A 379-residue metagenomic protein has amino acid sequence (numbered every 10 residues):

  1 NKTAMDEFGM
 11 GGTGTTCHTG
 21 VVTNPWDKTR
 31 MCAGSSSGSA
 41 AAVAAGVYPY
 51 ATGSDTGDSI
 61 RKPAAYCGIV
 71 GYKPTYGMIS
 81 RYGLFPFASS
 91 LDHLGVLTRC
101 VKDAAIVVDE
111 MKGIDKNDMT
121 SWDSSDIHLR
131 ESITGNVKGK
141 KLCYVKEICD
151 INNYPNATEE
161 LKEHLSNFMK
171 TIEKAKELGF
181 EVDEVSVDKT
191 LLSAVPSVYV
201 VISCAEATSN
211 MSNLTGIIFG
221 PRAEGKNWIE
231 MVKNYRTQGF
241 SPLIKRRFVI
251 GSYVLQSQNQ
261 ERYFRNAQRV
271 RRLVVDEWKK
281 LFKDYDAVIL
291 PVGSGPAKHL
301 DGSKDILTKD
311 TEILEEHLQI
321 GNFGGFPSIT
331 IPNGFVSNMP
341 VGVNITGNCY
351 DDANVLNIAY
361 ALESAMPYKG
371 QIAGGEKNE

Functional and structural regions predicted by a protein language model:
N1-L91, V145-E147, A205, L290-K309: Short glycine/serine-rich loop/turn segments
T3-A4, S186, P332: Residue-level recognition of beta-strand->loop/alpha-helix junctions
T16, G20, A194-N210: Charged, often glycine-rich, active-site loop that binds/positions anionic groups
A45-T158, M169-E181, N213, I218 (+3 more regions): Structural helix-boundary/capping segments
T120-S121, Y199, K226-W228, E261-N266 (+2 more regions): Short, surface-exposed loop/helix-turn segments at secondary-structure junctions that function as lids/hinges flanking
L178-Y199, I250: Short connector loops at secondary-structure junctions
R222-I244: Glycine-rich phosphate/pyrophosphate-binding loop and adjacent beta-alpha nucleotide/cofactor-binding cores
